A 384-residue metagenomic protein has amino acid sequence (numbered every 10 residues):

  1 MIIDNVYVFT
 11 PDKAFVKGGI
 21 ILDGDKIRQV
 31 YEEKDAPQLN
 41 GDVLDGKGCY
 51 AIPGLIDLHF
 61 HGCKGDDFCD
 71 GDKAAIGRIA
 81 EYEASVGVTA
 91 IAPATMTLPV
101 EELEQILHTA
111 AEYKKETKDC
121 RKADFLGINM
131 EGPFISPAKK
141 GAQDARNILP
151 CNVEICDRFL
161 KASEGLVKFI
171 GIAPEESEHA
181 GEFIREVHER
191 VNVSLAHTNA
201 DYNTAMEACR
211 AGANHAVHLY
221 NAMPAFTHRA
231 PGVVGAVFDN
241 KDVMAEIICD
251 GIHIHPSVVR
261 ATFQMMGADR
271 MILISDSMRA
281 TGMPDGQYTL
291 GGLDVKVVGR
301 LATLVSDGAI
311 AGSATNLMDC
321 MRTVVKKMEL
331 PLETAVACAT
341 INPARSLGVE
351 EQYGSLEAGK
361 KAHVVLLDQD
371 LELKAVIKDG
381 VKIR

Functional and structural regions predicted by a protein language model:
M1-I3, P37-G77, E81: Replace "His-x-His-based motif
M1-P37, I377: N-terminal metal-binding scaffold of metallo-dependent hydrolase/deaminase domains
H61, G77-I106, K122-S136, S163-E175 (+4 more regions): Divalent metal-dependent hydrolysis catalytic cores, especially in the metallo-beta-lactamase
D72-A75, I106-T109, N152-E154, R229-V234: Charged helix-capping and loop-helix junction motifs
E81-A92, P137-E164, E207-L219, A230-M244 (+1 more regions): Active-site gating loops and adjacent loop-to-helix segments of metal-dependent hydrolytic enzymes
M130, V187, A216, V324 (+1 more regions): Conserved, mostly hydrophobic/aromatic
D157, K161-M283, R384: Active-site core of metal-dependent hydrolases
G235-A245, G251, F263-S275, T281-L367: His/Asp/Glu-enriched, well-ordered alpha-helical/loop segment that forms or immediately abuts the divalent-metal
